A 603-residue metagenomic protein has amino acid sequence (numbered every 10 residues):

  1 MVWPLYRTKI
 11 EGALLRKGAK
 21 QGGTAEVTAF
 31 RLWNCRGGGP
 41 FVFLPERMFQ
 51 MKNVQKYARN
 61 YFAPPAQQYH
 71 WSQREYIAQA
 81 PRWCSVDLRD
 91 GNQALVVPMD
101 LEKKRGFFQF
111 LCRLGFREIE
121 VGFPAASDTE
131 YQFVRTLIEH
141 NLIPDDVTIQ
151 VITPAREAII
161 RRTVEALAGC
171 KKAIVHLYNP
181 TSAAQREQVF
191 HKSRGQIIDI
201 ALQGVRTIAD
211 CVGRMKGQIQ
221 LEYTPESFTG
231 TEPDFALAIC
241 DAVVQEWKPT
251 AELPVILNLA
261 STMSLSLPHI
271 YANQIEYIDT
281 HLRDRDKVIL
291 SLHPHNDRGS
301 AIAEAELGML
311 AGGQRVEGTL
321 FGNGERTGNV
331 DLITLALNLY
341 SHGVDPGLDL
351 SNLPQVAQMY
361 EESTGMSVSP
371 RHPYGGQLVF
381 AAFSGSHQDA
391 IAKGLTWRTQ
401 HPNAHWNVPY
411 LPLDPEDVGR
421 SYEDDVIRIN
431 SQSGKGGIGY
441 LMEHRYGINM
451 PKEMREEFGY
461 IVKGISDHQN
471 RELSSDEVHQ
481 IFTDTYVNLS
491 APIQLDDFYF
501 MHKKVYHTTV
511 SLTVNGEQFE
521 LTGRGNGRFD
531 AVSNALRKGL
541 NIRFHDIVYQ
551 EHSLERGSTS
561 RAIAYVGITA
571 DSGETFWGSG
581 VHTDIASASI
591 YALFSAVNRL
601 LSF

Functional and structural regions predicted by a protein language model:
F43-E157, V426-I429, S433-K435, G439-L441: N-terminal capping/small domains of soluble enzymes
F49-R89, G343-T522, S558-R561: A mid-to-C-terminal "edge-of-domain" accessory segment
W83-V86, I119-V121, D145-T153, A173-L177 (+4 more regions): Hydrophobic faces of well-ordered beta-strands that scaffold small-molecule active sites in alpha/beta enzyme cores
L101-L114, E157-R186, F190-E222, E226-R285 (+1 more regions): Alpha/beta enzyme core
E130-V151, L202-C211, Q274-L290: Alpha-helix-loop-beta-strand connector modules within alpha/beta enzyme cores
S266-W397: Catalytic alpha/beta core domains of metabolic enzymes, predominantly
T508-L512, L554-W577: Positively charged, aromatic-enriched nucleic acid-contacting surfaces
E574-W577, V581-F603: Mixed-charge, glycine-accented linear interaction segment located at domain edges/termini
